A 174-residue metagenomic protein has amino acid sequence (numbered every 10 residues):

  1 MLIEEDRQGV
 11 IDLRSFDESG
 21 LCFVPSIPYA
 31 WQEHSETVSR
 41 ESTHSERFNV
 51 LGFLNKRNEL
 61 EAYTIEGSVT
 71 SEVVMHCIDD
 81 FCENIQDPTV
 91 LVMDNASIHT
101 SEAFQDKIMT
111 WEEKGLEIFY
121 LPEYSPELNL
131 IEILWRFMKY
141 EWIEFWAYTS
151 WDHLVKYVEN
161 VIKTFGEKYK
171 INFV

Functional and structural regions predicted by a protein language model:
M1-V174: Short functional hotspots at interaction and active-site rims
